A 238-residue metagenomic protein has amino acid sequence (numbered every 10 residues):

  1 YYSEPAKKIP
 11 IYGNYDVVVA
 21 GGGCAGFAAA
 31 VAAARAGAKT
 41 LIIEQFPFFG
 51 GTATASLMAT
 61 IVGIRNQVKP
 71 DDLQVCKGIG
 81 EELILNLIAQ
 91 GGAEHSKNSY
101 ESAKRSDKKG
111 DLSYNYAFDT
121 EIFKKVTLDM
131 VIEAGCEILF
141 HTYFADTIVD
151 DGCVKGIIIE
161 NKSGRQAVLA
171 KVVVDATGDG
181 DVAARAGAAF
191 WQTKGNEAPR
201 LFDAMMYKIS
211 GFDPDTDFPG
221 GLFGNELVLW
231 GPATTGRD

Functional and structural regions predicted by a protein language model:
Y1-V17, F140: Extreme N-terminal leader/targeting segments of oxidoreductases
A6, A32, A38-K39, Q45-D146 (+1 more regions): Conserved N-terminal/central alpha/beta ligand/cofactor-binding core
G13-Y15, S163-V172: Core beta-strand elements of the Rossmann-like FAD/NAD(P) dinucleotide-binding domain in flavoenzyme oxidoreductases
V17-L41: N-terminal Rossmann-like FAD-binding beta1-loop-alpha1 element of flavoenzymes
A20, V168-V182: Short hydrophobic core segments
I148-A167: Conserved beta-strand-loop-beta-strand element in the redox core of flavoprotein oxidoreductases
G152, T177, R200-A204: Short, solvent-exposed loop/turn segments at the edges of secondary structure
V182-D238: Rossmann-like dinucleotide-binding core of oxidoreductases
